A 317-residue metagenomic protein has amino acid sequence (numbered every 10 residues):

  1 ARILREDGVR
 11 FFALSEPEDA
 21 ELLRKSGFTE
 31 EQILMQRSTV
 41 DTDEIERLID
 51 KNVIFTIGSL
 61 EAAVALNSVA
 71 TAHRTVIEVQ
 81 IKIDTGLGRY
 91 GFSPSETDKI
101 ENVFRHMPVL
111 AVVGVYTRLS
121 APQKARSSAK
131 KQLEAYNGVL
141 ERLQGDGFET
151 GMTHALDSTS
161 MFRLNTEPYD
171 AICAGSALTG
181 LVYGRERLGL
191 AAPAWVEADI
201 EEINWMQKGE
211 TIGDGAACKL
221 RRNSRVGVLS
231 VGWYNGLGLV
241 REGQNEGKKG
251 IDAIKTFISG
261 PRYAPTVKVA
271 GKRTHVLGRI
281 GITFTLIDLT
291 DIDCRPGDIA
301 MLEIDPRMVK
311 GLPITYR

Functional and structural regions predicted by a protein language model:
A1-H154: Active-site-proximal beta-alpha core segment in soluble small-molecule metabolic enzymes
L133-R317: Active-site anion/phosphate-binding pocket segments in diverse small-molecule metabolic enzymes
